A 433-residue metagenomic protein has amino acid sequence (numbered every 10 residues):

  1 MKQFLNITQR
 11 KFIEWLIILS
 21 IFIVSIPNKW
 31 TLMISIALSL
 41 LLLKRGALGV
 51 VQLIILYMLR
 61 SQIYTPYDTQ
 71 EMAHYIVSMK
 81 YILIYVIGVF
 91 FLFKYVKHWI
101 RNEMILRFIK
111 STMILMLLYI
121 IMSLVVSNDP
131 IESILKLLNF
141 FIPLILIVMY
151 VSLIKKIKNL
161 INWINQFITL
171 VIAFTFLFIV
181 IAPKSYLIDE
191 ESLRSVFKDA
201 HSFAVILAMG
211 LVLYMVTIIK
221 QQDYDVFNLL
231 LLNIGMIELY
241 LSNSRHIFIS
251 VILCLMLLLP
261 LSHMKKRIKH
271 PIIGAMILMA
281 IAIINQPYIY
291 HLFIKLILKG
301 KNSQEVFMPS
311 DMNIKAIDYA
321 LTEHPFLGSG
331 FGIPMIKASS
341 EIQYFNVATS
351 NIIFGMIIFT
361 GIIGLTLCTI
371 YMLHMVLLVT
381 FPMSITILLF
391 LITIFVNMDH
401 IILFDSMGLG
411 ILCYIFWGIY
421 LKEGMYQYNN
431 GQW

Functional and structural regions predicted by a protein language model:
M1-I13, K44, K220-Y224, P382 (+1 more regions): A juxtamembrane structural motif centered on a specific transmembrane helix
K2-F93, M122, T393: N-terminal signal-anchor transmembrane segment
I55, Q62-Y67, I357-T360, I385-G424: Membrane helix-loop boundary segments at the extracytoplasmic
I76-I87, F108-I120, P130-S152: Aromatic-anchored transmembrane helix interface
L117-I121, N159-Y186, K198-S262: Alpha-helical transmembrane segments of multi-pass inner-membrane proteins
L177-A182, L241, L259-K301, D318-A320: A membrane-periplasm/extracellular boundary helix in multi-pass inner-membrane enzymes that assemble envelope glycans
I218, D223-D225, M264-H270, F359-I394: Hydrophobic transmembrane alpha-helices and their immediate junctions
K299-T360: Long extracytoplasmic/lumenal interhelical loops at the membrane interface of multi-pass membrane proteins
